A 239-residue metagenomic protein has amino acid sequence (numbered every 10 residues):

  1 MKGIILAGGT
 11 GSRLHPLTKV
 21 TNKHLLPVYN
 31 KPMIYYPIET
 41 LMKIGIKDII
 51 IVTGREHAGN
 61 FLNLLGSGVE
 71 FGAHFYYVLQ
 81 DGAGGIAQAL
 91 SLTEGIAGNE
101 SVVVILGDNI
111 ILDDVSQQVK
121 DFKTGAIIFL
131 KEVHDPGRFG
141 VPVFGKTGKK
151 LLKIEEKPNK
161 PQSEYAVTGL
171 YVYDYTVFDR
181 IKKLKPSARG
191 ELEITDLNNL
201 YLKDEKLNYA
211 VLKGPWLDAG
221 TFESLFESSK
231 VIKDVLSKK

Functional and structural regions predicted by a protein language model:
K2-I5, R13-P16, P27, K31-L106 (+3 more regions): Conserved N-terminal catalytic core of the sugar/cofactor nucleotidyltransferase
G8, G54-R55, Q80-D81, L106-D108 (+7 more regions): Fold-independent oxyanion-binding glycine-rich loops and adjacent beta-strand/coil segments at enzyme active sites
K19-H24: Short alpha-helical oligomerization interface
L25, P142-F144, Y209: A structural signal for short hydrophobic beta-strand segments in well-ordered beta-sheet cores
G66-G72, V143-K146, L200-L202: Short, conserved catalytic or adaptor-binding loops enriched in Gly and charged residues
G82-I86, D135-P136, K160, W216-D218: A short acidic, often aromatic-flanked loop/helix-cap motif at beta-alpha or helix-coil junctions that lines enzyme
D113-R138: Conserved donor-nucleotide/metal-binding helix-loop-beta segment in metal-dependent transferases, i.e., the alpha-helix
V119-K120, K150-K239: Catalytic-core segments of class I nucleotidyltransferases/pyrophosphorylases that form NMP-activated intermediates
